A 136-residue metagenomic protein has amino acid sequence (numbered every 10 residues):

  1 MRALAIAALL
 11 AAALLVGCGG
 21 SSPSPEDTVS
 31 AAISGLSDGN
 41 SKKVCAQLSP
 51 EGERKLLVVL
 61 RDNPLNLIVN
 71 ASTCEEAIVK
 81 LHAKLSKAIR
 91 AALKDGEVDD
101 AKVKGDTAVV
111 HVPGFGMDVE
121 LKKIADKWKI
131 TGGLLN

Functional and structural regions predicted by a protein language model:
M1-A8: Bacterial N-terminal signal peptides that target proteins for export
L14-G17: C-terminal motif of bacterial Sec signal peptides marking the signal peptidase cleavage site
G19-S22: Bacterial signal peptide processing site
S34, K42-A101: Short solvent-exposed beta->alpha transition segments
K102-D106: Ser/Thr- and Asn-enriched, surface-exposed coil loops between beta-strands
T107-H111, G116-N136: Short beta-strand edge/turn micro-motifs at domain boundaries
